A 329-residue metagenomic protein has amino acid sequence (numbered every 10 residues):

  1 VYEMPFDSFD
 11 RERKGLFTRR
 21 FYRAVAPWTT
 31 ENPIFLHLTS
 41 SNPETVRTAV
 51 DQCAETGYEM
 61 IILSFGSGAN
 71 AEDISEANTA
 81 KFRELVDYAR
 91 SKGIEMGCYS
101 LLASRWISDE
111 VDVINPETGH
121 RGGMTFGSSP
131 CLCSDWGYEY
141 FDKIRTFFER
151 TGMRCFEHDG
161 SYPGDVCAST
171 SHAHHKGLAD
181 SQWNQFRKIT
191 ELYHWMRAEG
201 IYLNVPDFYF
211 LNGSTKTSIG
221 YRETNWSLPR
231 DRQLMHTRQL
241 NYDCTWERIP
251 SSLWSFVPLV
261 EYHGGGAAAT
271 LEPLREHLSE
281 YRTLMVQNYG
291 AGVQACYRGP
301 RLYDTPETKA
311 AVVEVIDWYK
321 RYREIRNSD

Functional and structural regions predicted by a protein language model:
V1-D112, A295, P300-T305, A310-D317 (+1 more regions): Conserved structural scaffold segments of CAZyme catalytic domains across common CAZy folds
N32-P43, S64-T79, G122-F141, M153 (+2 more regions): The substrate-binding groove and active-site-proximal loops of carbohydrate-active enzymes, especially glycoside
S41-E55, G137-E149, Y281: Short, acidic/polar
T48-D51, A80-S91, D142, T146 (+1 more regions): Alpha-helical scaffolding segments of alpha/beta enzyme cores, especially the outer helices of TIM-barrel or partial
E59-G66, E139-H174: Active-site groove signature of glycoside hydrolases
S64-G66, S100-R105, H158-G164, D207-N212: Short, solvent-exposed turn/loop segments enriched in Gly/Ser/Thr/Pro and often Arg
D73-I74, A168-S169, S214-T217: A short acidic (Asp/Glu
R105-Y138, D142, T151, N184-E307: Glycan-recognition surfaces
